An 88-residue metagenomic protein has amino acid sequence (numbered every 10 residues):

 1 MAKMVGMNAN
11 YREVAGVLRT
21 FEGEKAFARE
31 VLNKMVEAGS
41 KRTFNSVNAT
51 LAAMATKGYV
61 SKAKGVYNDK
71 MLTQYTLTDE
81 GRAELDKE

Functional and structural regions predicted by a protein language model:
M1-T20: Short alpha-helical segments that sit at the start of domains
M1-V5, A83-E88: Short intrinsically disordered terminal tails
R12, A28-R29, N48, K57: Short amphipathic alpha-helical segments
R19-E24, A38: Short helix-capping/hinge SLiMs at alpha-helix to coil transitions
E24-M35: Short acidic, hydrophobic short linear motifs in intrinsically disordered regions
K41-T56, L72: Short amphipathic alpha-helical interaction segments
A55-G65: A short, conserved structural fragment
G65-K87: Short, cationic-aromatic polyanion-contact patches
